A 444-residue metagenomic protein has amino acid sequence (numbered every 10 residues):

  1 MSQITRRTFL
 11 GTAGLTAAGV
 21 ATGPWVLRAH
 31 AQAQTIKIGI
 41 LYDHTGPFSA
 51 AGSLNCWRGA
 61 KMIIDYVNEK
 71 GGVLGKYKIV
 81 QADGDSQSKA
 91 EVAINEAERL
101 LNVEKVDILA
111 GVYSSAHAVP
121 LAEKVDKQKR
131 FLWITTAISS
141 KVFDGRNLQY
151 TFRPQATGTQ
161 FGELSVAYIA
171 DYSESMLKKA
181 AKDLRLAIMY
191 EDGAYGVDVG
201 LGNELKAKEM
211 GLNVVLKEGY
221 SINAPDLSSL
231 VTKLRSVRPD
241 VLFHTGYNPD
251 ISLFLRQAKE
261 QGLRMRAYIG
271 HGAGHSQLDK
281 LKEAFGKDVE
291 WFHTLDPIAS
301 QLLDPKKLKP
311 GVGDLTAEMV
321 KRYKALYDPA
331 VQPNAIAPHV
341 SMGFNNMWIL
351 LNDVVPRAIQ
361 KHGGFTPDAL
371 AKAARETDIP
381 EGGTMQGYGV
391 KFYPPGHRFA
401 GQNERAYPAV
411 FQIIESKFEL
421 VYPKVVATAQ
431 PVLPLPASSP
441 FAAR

Functional and structural regions predicted by a protein language model:
M1-A17: N-terminal secretory signal peptides and thylakoid transit peptides that target proteins across membranes
P24-D43: C-terminal segment of N-terminal export signals and the immediately downstream linker at the start of the mature
G39-K61, G84-E91, Y113-S114, M189-D198 (+2 more regions): Extracytoplasmic "Venus flytrap"
A51-N55, G71-G145, P154, Y220-L227 (+2 more regions): Beta-alpha junction/loop-to-helix N-cap segments that form part of ligand/metal-binding clefts
L100, E104-Y113, W133-T135, A187-M189 (+4 more regions): Periplasmic-binding protein-like
V106-K217, Y268-S300: Extracytoplasmic ligand/sensor domains, especially the bilobed periplasmic-binding protein
Q261-N345, V425-T428, P436-A442: Extracellular/periplasmic periplasmic-binding protein-like sensory domains
L326-S341, L351-V421, R444: Segments of small-molecule ligand-sensing domains
